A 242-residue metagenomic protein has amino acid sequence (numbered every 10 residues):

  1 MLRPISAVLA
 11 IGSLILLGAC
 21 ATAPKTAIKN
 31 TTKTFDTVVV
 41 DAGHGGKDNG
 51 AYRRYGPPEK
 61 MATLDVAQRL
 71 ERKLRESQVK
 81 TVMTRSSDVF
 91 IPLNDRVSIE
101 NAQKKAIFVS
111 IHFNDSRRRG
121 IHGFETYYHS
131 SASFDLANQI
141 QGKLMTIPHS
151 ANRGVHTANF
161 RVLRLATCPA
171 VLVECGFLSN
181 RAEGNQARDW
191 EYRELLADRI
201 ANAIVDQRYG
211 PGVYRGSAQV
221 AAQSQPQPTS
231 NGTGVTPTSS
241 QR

Functional and structural regions predicted by a protein language model:
M1-R242: Catalytic-site microenvironment of enzymes that process N-acetyl-hexosamine-containing cell-wall polysaccharides
